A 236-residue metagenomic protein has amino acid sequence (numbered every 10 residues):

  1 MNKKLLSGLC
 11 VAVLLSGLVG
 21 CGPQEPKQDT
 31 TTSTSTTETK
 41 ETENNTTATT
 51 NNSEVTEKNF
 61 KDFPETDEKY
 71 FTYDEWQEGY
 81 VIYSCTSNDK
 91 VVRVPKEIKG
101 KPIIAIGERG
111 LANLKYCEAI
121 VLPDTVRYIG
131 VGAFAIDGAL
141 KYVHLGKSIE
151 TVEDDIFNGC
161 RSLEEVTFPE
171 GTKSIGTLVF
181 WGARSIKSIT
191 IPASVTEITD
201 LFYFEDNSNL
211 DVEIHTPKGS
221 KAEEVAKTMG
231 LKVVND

Functional and structural regions predicted by a protein language model:
M1-L5: Positively charged n-region of N-terminal signal peptides that target proteins for export
L6-A12: Sec-dependent N-terminal signal peptides
G17-G20: C-terminal motif of bacterial Sec signal peptides marking the signal peptidase cleavage site
G22-Q24: Bacterial signal peptide processing site
T36-D74: N-terminal low-complexity, Pro/Thr/Ser-rich intrinsically disordered segments that act as propeptides or flexible
K69-E78, S87-I104, K115-Y128, D137-T151 (+4 more regions): Structural signature of tandem-repeat unit edges
E108-G110, G130-A133, E153-I156, G176-V179 (+1 more regions): Consensus positions within tandem repeat domains that build extended binding/scaffold surfaces
K227-G230: Short, structured coil segments at secondary-structure junctions
